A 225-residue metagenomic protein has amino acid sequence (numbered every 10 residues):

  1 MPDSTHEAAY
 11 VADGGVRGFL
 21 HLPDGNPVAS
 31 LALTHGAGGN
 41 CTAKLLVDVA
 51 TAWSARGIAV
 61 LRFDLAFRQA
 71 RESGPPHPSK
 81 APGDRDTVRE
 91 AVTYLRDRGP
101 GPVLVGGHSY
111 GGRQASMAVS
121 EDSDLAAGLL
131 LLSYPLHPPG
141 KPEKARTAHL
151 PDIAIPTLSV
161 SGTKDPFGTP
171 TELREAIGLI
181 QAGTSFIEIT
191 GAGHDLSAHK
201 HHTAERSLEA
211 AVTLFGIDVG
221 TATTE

Functional and structural regions predicted by a protein language model:
A9-P102, S197-A198, T203: Serine-hydrolase catalytic machinery in alpha/beta-hydrolase-like enzymes
L46, E143-R146, I155, T169-I177: Short alpha-helix in the alpha/beta-hydrolase fold that links the catalytic acid
V88-I155: Primarily recognizes the serine-hydrolase "nucleophile elbow" in alpha/beta-hydrolase and SGNH/GDSL folds
I153-A154, S159-S161, D165: Short beta-strand/loop motif that positions the catalytic acidic residue of the alpha/beta-hydrolase fold
T163-G168, D195: Acidic catalytic loop of the alpha/beta-hydrolase fold
L179-D195: Catalytic histidine neighborhood in serine/cysteine hydrolases with alpha/beta-hydrolase-type architecture
A192, K200-E225: Catalytic active-site module of serine/aspartate enzymes centered on a nucleophile-bearing elbow/loop
